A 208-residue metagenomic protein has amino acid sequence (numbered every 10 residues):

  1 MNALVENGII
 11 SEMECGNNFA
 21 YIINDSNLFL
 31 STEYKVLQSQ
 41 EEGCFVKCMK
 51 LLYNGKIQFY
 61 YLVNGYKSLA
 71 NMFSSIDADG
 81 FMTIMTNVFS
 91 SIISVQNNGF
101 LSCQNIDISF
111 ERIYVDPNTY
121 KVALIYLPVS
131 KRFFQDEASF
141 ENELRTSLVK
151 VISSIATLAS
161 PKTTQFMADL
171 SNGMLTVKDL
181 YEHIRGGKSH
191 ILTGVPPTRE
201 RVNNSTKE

Functional and structural regions predicted by a protein language model:
M1, V46-I57, S102-R112, L127-P128 (+1 more regions): Phosphate-binding glycine-rich loops and adjacent basic patches that engage nucleotide phosphates, nucleic-acid
M1-Y21, S26, N87-V88, I92-N105 (+2 more regions): Gram-positive cell-envelope targeting signals
N2-M85: Conserved structural core of kinase catalytic domains
E33-E41, F73-Q104, E141, R145-S153: Conserved kinase catalytic-core helix
M49, G80-Q135: Catalytic-loop of the protein kinase fold
V63, V115, Y126, E200-E208: Hydrophobic side chains in beta-strands
G65-L69, N87, L124, T157-L158: Short amphipathic alpha-helical segments, especially helix-boundary/capping motifs
C103, D116-R199: C-lobe/activation-segment region of protein kinase-like
